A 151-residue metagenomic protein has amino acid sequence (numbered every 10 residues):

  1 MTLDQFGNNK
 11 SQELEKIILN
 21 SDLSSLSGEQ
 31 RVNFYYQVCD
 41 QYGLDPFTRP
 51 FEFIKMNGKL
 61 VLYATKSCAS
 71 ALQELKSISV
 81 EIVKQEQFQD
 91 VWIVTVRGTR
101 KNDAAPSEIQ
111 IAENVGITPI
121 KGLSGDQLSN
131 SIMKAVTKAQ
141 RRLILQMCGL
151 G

Functional and structural regions predicted by a protein language model:
M1-G151: Glycine-rich anion-binding surface patch
